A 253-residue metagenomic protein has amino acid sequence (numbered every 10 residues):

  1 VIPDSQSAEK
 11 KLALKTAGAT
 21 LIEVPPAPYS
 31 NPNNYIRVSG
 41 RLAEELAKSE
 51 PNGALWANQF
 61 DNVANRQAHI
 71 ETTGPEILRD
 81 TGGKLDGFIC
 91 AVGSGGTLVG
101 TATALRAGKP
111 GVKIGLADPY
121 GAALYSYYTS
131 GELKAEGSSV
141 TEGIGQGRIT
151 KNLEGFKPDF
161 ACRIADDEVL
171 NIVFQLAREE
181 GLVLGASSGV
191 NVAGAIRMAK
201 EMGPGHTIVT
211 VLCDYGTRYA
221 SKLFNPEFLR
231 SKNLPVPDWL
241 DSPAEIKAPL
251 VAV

Functional and structural regions predicted by a protein language model:
V1-P3, A57-F60, A91-G93, L116-D118 (+1 more regions): Short beta-strand segments
V1-S7, K11-V38, L42, R230-L240: A glycine-rich helix N-cap at a beta->alpha junction
Q6-E9, P28-N31, Y120-Y125, G216-R218: Short gly/pro/ser/thr-enriched loop/turn and capping motifs at secondary-structure boundaries
Q6-K11, A91-A102, L124-Y125, S187-A195: Short glycine/serine/threonine-rich phosphate/pyrophosphate-binding segments that cradle anionic phosphate groups
Y35-A47, G53, A107-A186, L223-V253: Active-site/ligand-binding loops adjacent to catalytic centers
S49-G95, G100-T101, G155, D159-L182: Active-site/ligand-binding-proximal alpha/beta "capping" segment
A102-K109, A199: Surface-exposed amphipathic alpha-helices with a cationic face
I196-C213, A220-K232, I246: Catalytic phosphate/nucleotide-handling subdomain of diverse soluble enzymes
